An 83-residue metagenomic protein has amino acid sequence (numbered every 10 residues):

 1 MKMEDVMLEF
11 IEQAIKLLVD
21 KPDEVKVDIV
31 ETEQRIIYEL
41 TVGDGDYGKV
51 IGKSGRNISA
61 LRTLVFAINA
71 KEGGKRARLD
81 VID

Functional and structural regions predicted by a protein language model:
M1-K49, N57-D83: RNA-contacting regions in translation and RNA-metabolism proteins, encompassing KH/S1 modules where present
